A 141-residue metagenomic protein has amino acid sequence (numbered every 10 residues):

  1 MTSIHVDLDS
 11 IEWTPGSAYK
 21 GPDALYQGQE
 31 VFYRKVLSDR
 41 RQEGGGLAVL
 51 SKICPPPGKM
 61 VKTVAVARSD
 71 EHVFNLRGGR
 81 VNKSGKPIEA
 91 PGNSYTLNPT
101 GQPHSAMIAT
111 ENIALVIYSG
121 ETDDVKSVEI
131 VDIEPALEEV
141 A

Functional and structural regions predicted by a protein language model:
M1-L47, I130-A141: A short, N-terminal "cap"/entry segment at the start of jelly-roll beta-barrel domains of the cupin/DSBH fold
R34-V36, A48-K52, H72, P87 (+1 more regions): Conserved hydrophobic/aromatic beta-strand scaffold that supports enzyme active sites
G45-A48, V66, P87-I88, I108-T110: Short glycine/proline-enriched turns and hinge-like loops at secondary-structure junctions
V49-I53, F74-R80, G92, A106 (+1 more regions): Short, well-ordered beta-strand segments in beta-rich or mixed alpha/beta enzyme and ligand-binding folds
C54-P55, K59-S84: Glycine- and acidic-residue-biased ligand/ion/polar-headgroup-sensing regions
V81-P103: Short acidic-glycine-tyrosine-enriched beta hairpin
M107-A141: Double-stranded beta-helix
